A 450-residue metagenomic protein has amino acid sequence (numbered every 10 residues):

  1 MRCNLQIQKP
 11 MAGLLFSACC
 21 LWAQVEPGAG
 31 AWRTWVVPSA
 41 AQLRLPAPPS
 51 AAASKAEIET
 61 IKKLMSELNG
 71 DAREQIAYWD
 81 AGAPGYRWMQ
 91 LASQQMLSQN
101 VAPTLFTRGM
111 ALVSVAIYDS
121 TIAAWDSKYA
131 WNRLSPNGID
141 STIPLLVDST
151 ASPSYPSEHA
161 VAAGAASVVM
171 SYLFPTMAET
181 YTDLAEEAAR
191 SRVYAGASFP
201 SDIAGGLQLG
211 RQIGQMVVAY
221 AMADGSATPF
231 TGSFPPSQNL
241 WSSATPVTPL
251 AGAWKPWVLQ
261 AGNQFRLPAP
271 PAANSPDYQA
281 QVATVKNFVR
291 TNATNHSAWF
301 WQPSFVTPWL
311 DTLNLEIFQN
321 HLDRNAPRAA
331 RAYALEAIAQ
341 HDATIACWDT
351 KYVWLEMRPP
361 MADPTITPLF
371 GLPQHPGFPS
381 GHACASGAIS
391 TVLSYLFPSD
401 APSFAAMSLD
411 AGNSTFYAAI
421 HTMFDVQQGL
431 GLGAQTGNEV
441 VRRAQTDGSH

Functional and structural regions predicted by a protein language model:
R2-L14: Bacterial N-terminal signal peptides that target proteins for export
L14-A23: Hydrophobic h-region of N-terminal signal peptides that target proteins for export in Gram-negative bacteria
W22-H450: Acidic/polar surface patches and capping/hinge elements
